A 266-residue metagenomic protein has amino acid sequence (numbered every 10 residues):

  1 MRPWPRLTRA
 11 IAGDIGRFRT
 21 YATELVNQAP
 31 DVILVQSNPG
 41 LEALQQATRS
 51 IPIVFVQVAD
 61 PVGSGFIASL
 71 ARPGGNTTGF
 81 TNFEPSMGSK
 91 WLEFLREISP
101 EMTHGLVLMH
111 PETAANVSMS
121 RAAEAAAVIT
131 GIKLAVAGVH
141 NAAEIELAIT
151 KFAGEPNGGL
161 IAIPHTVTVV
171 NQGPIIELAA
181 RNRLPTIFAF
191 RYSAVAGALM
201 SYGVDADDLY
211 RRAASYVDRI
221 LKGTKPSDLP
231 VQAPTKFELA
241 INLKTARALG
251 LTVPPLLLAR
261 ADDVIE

Functional and structural regions predicted by a protein language model:
M1-E266: Short hydrophobic alpha-helices and adjacent helix-cap/hinge residues
